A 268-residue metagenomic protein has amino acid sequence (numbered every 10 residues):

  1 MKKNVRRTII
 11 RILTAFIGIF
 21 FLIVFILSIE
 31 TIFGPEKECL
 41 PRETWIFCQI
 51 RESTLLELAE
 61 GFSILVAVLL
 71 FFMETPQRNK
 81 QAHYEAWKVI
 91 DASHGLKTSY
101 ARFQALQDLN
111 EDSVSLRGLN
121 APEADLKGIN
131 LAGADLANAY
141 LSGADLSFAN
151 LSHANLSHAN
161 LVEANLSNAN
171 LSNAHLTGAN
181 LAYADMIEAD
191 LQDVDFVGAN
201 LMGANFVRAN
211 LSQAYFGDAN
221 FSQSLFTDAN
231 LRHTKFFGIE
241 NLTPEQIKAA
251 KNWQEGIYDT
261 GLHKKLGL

Functional and structural regions predicted by a protein language model:
M1-N120, L242-L268: N-terminal capping/linker segments that flank leucine-rich repeat
I50, H94-K97, L106-L268: Tandem repeat scaffolds
